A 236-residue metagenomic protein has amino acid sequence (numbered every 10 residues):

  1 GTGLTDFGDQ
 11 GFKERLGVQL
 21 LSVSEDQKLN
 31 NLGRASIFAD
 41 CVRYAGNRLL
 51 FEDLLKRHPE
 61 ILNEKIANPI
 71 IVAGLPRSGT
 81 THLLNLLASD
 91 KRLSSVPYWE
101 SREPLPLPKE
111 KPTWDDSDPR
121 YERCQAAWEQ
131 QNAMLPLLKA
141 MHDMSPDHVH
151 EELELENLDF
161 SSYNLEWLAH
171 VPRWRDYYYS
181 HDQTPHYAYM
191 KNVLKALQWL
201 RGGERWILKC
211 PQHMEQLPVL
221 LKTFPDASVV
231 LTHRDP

Functional and structural regions predicted by a protein language model:
G1-P59: Long, basic/Gly/Ser/Thr-rich N-terminal segments that mediate initial subcellular attachment or targeting
E60-A67: Phosphate-binding P-loop
I71-K91: Glycine-rich phosphate-binding P-loop
A73-L75, I207-P211: Short His-Asn-centered micro-motif
L86, V193-L200, L220-D226: Generic, well-ordered alpha-helical scaffold segments in large soluble proteins
S89-W99: Post-Walker A helix-loop "phosphate-sensing" segment adjacent to the P-loop in P-loop NTPases
R102-W206: PAPS-dependent sulfation machinery
K209-C210, L220-P236: Conserved phosphate-donor/acceptor-positioning beta-strand/loop module used by diverse small-molecule
